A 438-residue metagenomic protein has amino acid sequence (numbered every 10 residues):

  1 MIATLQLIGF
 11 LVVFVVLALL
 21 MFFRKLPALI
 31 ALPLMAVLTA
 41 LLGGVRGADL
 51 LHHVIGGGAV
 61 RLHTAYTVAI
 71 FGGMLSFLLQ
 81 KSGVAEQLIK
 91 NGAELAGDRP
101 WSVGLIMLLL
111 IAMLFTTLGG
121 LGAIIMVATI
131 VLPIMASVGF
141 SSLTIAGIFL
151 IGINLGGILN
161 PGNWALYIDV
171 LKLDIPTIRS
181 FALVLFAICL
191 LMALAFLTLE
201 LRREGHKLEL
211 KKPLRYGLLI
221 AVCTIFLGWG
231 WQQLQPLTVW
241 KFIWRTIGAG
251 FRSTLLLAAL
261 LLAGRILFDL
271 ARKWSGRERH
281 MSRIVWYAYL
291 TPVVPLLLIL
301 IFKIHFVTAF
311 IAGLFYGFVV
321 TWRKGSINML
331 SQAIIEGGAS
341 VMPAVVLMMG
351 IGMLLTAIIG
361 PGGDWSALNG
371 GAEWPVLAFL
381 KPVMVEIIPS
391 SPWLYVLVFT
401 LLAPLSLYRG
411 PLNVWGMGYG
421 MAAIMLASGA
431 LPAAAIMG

Functional and structural regions predicted by a protein language model:
M1-Q6, F23, H52-A65, K172-V184 (+6 more regions): Interfacial loop-to-helix junctions that mark the boundaries of transmembrane helices in multi-pass membrane
T4-I8, V60-Y66, G92-M107, S137-I145 (+4 more regions): Membrane-interfacial loop-to-helix junctions in multi-pass transporters
Q6-A18, K25-R46, Y66-M74, L218-C223 (+4 more regions): Hydrophobic mid-bilayer segments of alpha-helices in multi-pass membrane transport proteins, especially secondary
A18-K25, S76, L110-G119, I134 (+6 more regions): Transmembrane alpha-helix interface/packing and boundary motifs in multi-pass membrane proteins, characterized by
I30-P33, H52-E86, I304-F315, V319-R323 (+2 more regions): Core transmembrane alpha-helical segments of multi-pass membrane transporters/permeases
I70-G72, D98-L132, M349, P382-G438: Hydrophobic alpha-helical transmembrane segments of multi-pass integral membrane proteins, predominantly secondary
L132-L260, L431-G438: Membrane-core helix-loop-helix motifs of multi-pass transport proteins
L199-C223, L270-Y287, N328-A333: Flexible interhelical linker loops that connect adjacent transmembrane helices in multi-pass membrane transporters
